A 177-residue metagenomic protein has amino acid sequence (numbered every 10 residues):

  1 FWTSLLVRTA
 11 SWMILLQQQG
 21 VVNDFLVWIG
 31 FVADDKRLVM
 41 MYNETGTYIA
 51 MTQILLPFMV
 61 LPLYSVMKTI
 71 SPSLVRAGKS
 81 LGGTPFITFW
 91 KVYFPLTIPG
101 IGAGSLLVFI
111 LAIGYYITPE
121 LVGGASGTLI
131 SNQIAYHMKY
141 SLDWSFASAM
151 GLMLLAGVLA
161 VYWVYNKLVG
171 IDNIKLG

Functional and structural regions predicted by a protein language model:
F1-K68, V92-Y116, L121-G123, A149-K167: Membrane-water interface segments at the C-terminal ends of transmembrane alpha-helices in multi-pass inner-membrane
I14-L16, Y116-W144: Glycine-rich helix-loop "coupling/hinge" segments at transmembrane-helix boundaries in multipass transporters
I70-L74, N173-I174: Short glycine/proline-centered loop/turn elements that form peptide/ligand docking sites
S73-L81, A147: Short hydrophobic faces within alpha-helices
A77-G78, T88, I134: Hydrophobic positions on the alpha-helical face of helix-turn-helix-like DNA-binding modules
L81-G82, P95: Glycine/proline-centered hinge or cleavage motifs at structural transition points of membrane proteins
L168-G177: Short cytosolic juxtamembrane segments of multi-pass membrane proteins
